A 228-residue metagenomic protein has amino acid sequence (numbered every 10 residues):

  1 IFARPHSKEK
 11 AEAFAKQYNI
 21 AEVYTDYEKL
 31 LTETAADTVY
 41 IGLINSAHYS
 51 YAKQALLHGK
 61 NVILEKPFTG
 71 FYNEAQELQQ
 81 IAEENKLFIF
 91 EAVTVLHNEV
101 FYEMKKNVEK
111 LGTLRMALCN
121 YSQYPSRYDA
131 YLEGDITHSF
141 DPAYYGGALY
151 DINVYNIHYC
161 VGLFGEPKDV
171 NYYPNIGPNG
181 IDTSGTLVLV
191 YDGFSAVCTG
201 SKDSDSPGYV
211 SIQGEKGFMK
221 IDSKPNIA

Functional and structural regions predicted by a protein language model:
I1, V39, A117: Receiver (REC) domain switch-region micro-motif
I1-Q17: NAD(P)-binding Rossmann-fold cofactor-contacting core
Y18-I81: Beta-loop-alpha module in the N-terminal Rossmann-like domain of NAD(P)-dependent dehydrogenases, especially those
Y24, L64-E65, I89-E91, I221: Hydrophobic residues in well-ordered beta-strands that form the structural core
T38, G42, A47, Y51 (+9 more regions): Structured catalytic cores of enzymes that bind and process phosphorylated ligands/cofactors
Q76-T94, T113-M116: Rossmann-fold dehydrogenase core element
V95-V170: Predominantly a Rossmann-like dinucleotide-binding segment in NAD(P)-dependent oxidoreductases
N156-I227: Contiguous beta-strand/loop segments that form the cofactor/metal-binding neighborhood of enzyme cores
